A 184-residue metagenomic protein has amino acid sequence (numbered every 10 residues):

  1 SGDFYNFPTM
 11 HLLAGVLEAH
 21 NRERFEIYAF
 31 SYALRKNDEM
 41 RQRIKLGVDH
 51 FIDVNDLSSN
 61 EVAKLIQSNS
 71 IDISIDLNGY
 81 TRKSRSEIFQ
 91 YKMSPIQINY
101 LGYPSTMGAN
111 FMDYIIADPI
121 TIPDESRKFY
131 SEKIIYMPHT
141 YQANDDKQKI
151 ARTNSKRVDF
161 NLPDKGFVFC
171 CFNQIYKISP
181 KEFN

Functional and structural regions predicted by a protein language model:
S1-M112, P119-R127: Conserved nucleotide-cofactor-binding alpha/beta core module
Y5-F25, A29, T140-N184: Conserved catalytic-core segment of nucleotide-activated headgroup transferases in glycan assembly
I96, D113, K133, K165-V168: A generic secondary-structure signal marking the coil-to-beta-strand transition
D113-E125, Y130-D146: Donor nucleotide-sugar binding/catalytic pocket of nucleotide-sugar-dependent glycosyltransferases
